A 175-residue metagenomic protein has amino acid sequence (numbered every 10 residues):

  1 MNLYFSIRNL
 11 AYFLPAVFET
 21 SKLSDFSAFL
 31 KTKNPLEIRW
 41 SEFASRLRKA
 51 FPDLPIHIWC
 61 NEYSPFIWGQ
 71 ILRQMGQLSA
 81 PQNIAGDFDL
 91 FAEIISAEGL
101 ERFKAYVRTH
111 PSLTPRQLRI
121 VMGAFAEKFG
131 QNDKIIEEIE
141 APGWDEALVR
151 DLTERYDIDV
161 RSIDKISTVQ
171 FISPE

Functional and structural regions predicted by a protein language model:
M1-E175: Anion-recognition interface
